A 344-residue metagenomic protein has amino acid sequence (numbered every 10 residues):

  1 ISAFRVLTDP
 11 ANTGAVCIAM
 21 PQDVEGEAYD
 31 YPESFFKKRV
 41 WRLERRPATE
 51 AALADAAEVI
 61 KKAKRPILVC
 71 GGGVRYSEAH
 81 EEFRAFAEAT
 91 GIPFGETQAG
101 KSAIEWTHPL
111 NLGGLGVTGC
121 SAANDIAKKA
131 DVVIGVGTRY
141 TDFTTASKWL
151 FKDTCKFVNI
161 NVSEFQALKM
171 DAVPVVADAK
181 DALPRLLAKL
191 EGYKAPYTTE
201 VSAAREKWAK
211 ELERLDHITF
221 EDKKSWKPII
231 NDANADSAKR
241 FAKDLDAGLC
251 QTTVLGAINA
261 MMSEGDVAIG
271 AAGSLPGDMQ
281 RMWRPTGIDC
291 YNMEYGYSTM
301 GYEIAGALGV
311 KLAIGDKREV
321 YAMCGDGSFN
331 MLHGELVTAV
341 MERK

Functional and structural regions predicted by a protein language model:
V6-K62, L212-F241: Conformationally flexible catalytic loops at phosphate/diphosphate-handling active centers
C17-P21, V69-G71, G135-G137, N161 (+2 more regions): Short beta-strand segments
A19, I92-Q98, V158-N161: Short internal beta-strands
A48-T49, A57, K61-A130, A260-A305: Anionic-ligand anchoring segments at beta-strand to alpha-helix junctions in alpha/beta enzyme folds, i.e., glycine
G91-I92, K152-K156, K344: A short helix->loop->beta-strand "cap" motif at the edges of active sites that frequently abuts
G100-L215: Glycine-rich, acidic loop regions that bind phosphate or pyrophosphate groups
A122-T141, G277-K344: Thiamine diphosphate
A209-A305, V310-A313: Active-site diphosphate/adenylate-binding microenvironment
